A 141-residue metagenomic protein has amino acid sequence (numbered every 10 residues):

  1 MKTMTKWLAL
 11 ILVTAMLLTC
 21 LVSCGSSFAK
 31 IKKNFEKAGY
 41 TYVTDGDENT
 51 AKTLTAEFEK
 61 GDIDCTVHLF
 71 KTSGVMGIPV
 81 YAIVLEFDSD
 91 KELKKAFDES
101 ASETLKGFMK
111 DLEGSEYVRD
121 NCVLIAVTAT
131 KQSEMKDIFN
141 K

Functional and structural regions predicted by a protein language model:
T3, W7, M16, C24-Y81 (+1 more regions): Soluble, non-membrane globular domain cores that form compact, hydrophobic packing and curved binding surfaces
L12, M16-C20: Hydrophobic core
